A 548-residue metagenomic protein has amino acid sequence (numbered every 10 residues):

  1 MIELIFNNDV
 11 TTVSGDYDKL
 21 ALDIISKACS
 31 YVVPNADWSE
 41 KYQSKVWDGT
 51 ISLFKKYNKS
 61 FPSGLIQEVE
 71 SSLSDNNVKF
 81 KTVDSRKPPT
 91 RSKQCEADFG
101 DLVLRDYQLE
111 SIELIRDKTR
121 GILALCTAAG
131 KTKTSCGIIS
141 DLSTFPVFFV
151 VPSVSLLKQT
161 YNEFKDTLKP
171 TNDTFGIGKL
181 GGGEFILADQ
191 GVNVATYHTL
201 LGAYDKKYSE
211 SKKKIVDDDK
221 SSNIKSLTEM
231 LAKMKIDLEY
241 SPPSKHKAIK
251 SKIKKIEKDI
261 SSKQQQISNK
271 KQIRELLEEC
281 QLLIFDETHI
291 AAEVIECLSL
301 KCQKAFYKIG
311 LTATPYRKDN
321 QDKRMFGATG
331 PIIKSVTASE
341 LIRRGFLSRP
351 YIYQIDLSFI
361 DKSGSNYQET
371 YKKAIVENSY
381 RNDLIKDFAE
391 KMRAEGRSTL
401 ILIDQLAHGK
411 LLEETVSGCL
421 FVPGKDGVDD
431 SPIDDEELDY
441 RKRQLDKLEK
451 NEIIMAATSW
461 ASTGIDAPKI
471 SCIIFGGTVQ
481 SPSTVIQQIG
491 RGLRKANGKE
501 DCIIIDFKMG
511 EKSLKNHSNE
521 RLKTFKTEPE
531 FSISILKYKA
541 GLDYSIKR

Functional and structural regions predicted by a protein language model:
T50-F54, S72-D75, F80-A124: Conserved pre-motif I regulatory segment
D117-L142: Walker A/P-loop
S155-I186, E210-K212: Conserved helix-turn-beta segment of the N-terminal RecA-like "Helicase ATP-binding" lobe in SF1/SF2 helicases
K158, F175-G178, G182-F185, L400 (+2 more regions): Conserved helicase ATPase core of P-loop NTP-dependent helicases/translocases
Q281-L282, E287-Y351, F525: Post-DEXD/H (motif II) to motif III coupling segment of the RecA-like Helicase ATP-binding lobe
K362-D404, K410-E414: Conserved interdomain hinge at the start of the Helicase C-terminal
M455-A456, T463-T478, Q487, C502-D506: A short beta-strand element within the Helicase C-terminal
R491-L522: Conserved segment of the helicase C-terminal RecA-like domain
